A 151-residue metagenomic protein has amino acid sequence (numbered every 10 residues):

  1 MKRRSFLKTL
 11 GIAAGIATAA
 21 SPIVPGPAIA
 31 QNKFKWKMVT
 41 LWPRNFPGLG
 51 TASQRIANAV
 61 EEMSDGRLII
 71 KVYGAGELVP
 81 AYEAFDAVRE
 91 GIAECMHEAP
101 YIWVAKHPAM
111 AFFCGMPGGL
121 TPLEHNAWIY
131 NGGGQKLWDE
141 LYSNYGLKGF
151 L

Functional and structural regions predicted by a protein language model:
L7-P27: N-terminal export signals
P22-V39: C-terminal segment of N-terminal export signals and the immediately downstream linker at the start of the mature
K37-M38, I70, C95-E98, G149-L151: Structural recognition of the beta-strand scaffold that forms the well-ordered cores of secreted hydrolase catalytic
K37-R55, A75-V79: Extracytoplasmic "Venus flytrap"
F46-K71, G133: Short, polar/charged alpha-helical segment
N58, R89, A99-L151: Contiguous mixed-secondary-structure segments that line small-molecule binding/active-site clefts of soluble domains
G66-L68, A84-E98: Alpha-to-beta junction loops
I70-V88, A111, L120-P122: Extracytoplasmic small-molecule ligand-binding "clamshell" domains of the periplasmic binding protein/Venus flytrap
